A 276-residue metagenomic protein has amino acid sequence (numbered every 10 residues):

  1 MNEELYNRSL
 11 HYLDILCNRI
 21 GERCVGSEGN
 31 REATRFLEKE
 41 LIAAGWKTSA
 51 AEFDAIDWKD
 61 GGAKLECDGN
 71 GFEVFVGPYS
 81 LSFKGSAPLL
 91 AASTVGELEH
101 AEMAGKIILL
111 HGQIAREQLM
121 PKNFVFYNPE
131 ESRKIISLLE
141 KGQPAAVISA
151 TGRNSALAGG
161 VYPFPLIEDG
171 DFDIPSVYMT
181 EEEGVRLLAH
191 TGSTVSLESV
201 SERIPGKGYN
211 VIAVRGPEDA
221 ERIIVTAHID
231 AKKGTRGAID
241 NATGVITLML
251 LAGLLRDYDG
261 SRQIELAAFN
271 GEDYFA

Functional and structural regions predicted by a protein language model:
M1-E4, R19-E28, E38, L89-A91 (+5 more regions): Second-shell loop/turn segments in exported
N2-N7, H11-L119: Noncatalytic luminal/extracellular "stalk/propeptide" segments of secretory-pathway proteins
R8-Y12, G29, A33, L37-E40 (+5 more regions): Stable alpha-helical elements in mature extracytoplasmic
H11, A252-A276: Short helix-loop-beta-strand segments that form the rim/entrance of peptidase-like active sites
A50, I107-L110, A145-A150, S176-Y178 (+3 more regions): Structural recognition of the beta-strand scaffold that forms the well-ordered cores of secreted hydrolase catalytic
C67-A101, Y162-A238, L250-D257, S261-Q263: Soluble metallo-hydrolase cores and metallopeptidase-like ectodomains found primarily in the secretory/periplasmic
V74-E168, D173: Extracellular/luminal Protease-associated
Q113-A115, R153-N154, R203, I229-A231 (+1 more regions): Acidic, glycine-rich active-site loops and adjacent beta-strand->loop/helix elements that engage anionic groups
